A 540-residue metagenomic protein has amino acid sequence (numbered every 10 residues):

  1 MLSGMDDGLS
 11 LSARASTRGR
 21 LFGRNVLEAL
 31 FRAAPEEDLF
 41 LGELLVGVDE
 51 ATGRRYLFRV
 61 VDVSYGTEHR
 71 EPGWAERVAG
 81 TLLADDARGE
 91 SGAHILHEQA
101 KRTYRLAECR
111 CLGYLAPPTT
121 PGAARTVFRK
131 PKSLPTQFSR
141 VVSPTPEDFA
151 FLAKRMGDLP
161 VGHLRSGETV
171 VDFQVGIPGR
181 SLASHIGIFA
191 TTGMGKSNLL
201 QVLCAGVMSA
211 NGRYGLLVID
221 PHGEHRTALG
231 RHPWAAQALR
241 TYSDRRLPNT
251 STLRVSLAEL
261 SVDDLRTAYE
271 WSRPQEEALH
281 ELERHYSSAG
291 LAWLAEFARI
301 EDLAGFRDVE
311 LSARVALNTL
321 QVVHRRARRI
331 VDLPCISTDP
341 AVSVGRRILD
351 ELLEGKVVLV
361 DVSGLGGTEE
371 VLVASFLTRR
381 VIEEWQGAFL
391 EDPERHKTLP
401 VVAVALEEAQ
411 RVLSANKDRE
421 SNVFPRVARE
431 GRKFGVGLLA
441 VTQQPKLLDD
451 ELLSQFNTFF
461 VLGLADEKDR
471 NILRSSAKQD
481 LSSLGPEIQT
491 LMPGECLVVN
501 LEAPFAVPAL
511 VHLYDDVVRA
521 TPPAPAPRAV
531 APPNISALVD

Functional and structural regions predicted by a protein language model:
M1-A190, L199, L203, A210 (+2 more regions): Basic- and hydrophobic-enriched, low-structure N-terminal and domain-boundary segments that flank ATP-binding catalytic
M156-S243, S421, D450, V498 (+3 more regions): Glycine-rich phosphate-binding loop of nucleotide-binding enzymes
V207-A210, V381-Q386, V423-L439, L481: Substrate-engagement module of ASCE P-loop NTPases
P221, V401, E407-A409: Walker B catalytic acidic pair
Y242-A341, L353-V357: Helical/strand "switch-coupling" subdomains that flank nucleotide/phosphate-binding cores, especially in P-loop NTPases
C335-V402, S414-K417: Conserved helicase/translocase P-loop NTPase motor core
D350, L372, P493-D540: Conserved P-loop NTPase motor module
A428-L510: Conserved ATP-driven motor cores of ASCE-family P-loop NTPases powering translocation/secretion/packaging/pilus
